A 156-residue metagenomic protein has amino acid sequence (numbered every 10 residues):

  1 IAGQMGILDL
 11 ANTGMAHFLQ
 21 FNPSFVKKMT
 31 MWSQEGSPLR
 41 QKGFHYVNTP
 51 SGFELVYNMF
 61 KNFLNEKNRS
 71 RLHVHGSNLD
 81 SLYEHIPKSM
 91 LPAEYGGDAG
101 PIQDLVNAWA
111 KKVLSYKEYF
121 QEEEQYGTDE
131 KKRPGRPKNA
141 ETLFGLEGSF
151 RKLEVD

Functional and structural regions predicted by a protein language model:
I1-D156: Basic, amphipathic alpha-helical/coil surface patches used to engage anionic, phosphate-bearing ligands and membranes
